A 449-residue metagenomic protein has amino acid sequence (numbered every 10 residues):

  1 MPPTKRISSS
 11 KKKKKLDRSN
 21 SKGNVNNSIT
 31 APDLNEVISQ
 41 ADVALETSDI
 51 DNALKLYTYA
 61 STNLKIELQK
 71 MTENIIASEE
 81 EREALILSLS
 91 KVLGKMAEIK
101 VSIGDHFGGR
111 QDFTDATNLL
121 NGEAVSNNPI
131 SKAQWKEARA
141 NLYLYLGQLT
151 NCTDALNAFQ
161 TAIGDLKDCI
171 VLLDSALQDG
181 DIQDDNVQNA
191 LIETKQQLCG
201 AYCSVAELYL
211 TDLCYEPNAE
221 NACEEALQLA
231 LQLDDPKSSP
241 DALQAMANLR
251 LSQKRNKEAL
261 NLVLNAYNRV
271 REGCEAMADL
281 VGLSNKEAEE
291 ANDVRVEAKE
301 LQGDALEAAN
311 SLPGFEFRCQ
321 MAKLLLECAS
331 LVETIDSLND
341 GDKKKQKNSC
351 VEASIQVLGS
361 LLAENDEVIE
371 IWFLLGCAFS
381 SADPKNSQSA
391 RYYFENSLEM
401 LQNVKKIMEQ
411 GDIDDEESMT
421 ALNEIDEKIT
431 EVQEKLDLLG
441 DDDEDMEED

Functional and structural regions predicted by a protein language model:
N26, L64-L89, T117-E137, L166-L198 (+5 more regions): Flexible helix-coil transition and linker loops at the boundaries of alpha-helical arrays
P32-I66, S102, C152, C203-C214 (+2 more regions): Alpha-helical segment of the N-proximal tetratricopeptide repeat
D33, A53, R82, L89 (+15 more regions): Residues that mark the junctions of alpha-helical repeat units in TPR/alpha-solenoid scaffolds
S39-Q40, S88, K95, A138-N141 (+12 more regions): "A position-specific structural signal for the A-helix of alpha-solenoid helical repeats
A44, L93, K100, Y143 (+9 more regions): Residue at a conserved register position within TPR or TPR-like alpha-solenoid repeats
T47, M96, I103, L149 (+7 more regions): Structural motif corresponding to the intra-repeat A-B loop/turn of tetratricopeptide repeats
D49, R255-K435, M446-D449: Structured C-terminal portions of repeat-based eukaryotic scaffold domains
D51, F107, T153, N157 (+7 more regions): Residue register within tetratricopeptide repeats
